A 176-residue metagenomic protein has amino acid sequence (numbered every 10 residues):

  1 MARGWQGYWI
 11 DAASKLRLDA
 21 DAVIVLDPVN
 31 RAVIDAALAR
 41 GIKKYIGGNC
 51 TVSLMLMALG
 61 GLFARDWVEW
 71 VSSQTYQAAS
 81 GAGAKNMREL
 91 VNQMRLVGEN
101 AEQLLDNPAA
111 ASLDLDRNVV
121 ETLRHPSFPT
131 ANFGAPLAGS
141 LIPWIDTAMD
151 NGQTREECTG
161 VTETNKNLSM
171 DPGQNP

Functional and structural regions predicted by a protein language model:
M1-A131, G173-N175: N-terminal Rossmann-like NAD(P) cofactor-binding subdomain of oxidoreductases, focused on the glycine-rich
D114-P176: Oxyanion-binding "anion nests"
